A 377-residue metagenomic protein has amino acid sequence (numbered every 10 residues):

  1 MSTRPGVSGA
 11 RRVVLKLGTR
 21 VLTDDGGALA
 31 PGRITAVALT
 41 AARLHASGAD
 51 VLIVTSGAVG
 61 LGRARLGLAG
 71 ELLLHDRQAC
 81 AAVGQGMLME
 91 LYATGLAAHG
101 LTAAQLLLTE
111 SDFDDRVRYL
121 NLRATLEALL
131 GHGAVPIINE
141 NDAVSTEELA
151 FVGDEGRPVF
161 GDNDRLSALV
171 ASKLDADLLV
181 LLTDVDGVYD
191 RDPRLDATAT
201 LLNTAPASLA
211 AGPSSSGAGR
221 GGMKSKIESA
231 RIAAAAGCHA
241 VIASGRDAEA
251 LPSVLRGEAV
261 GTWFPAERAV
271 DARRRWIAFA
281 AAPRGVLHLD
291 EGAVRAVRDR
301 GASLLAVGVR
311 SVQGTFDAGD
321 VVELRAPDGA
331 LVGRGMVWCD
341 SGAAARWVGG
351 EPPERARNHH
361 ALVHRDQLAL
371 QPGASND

Functional and structural regions predicted by a protein language model:
S2-T102, L106-D377: C-terminal catalytic "cap/lid" subdomain
